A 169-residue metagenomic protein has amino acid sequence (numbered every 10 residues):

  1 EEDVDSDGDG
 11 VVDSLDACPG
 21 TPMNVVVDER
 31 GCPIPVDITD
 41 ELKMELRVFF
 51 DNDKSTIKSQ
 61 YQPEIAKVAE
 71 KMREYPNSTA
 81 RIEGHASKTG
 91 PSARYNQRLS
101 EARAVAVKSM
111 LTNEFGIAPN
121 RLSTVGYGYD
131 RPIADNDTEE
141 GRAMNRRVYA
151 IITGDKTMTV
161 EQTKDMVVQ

Functional and structural regions predicted by a protein language model:
E1-T79, N120, T153-Q169: Periplasmic peptidoglycan-binding/tethering modules of Gram-negative envelope proteins
S59, H85-Q169: Periplasmic OmpA-like peptidoglycan-binding domain that tethers envelope proteins to the cell wall
